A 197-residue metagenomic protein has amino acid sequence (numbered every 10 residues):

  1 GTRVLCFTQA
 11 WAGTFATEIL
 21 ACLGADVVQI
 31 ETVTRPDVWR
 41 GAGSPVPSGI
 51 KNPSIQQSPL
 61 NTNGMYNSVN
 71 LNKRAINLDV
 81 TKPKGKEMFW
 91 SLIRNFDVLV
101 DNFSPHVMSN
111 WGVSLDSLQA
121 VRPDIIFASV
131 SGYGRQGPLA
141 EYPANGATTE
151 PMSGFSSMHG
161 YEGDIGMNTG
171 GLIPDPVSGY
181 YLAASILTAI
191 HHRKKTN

Functional and structural regions predicted by a protein language model:
G1-N197: N-terminal helix-loop segment corresponding to the beta1-alpha1 unit of nucleotide/adenylate-binding folds
